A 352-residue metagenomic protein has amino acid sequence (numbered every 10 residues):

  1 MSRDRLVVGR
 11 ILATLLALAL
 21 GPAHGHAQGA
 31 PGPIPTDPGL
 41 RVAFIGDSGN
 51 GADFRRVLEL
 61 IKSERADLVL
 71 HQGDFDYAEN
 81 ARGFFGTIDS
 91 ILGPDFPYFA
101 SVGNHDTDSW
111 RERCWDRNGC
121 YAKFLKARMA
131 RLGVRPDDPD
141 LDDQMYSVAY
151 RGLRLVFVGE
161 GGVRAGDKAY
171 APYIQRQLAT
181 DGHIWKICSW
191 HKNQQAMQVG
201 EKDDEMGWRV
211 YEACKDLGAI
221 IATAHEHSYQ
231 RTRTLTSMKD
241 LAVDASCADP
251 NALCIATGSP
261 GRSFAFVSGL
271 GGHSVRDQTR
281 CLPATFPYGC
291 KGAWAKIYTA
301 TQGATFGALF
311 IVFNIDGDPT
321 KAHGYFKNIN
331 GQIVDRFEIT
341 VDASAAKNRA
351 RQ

Functional and structural regions predicted by a protein language model:
M1-V8: N-terminal secretory signal peptides that target proteins for export/translocation
G9-P22: Bacterial N-terminal signal peptides
A27-G86, R164: N-terminal active-site segment of His-dependent metallophosphoesterases
I34, K62, A81-K186, E201 (+3 more regions): Extended active-site neighborhood of metal-dependent phosphoesterases/phosphodiesterases
V42, D67-L68, F99, W185-I187 (+1 more regions): Short, Asp-centered acidic motifs that coordinate Mg2+ and/or phosphate in catalytic or ligand-binding sites
D47, G73-D74, G103-N104, H191 (+1 more regions): Active-site glycine-centered loops adjacent to acidic/histidine catalytic or metal-binding residues that shape
S189-Q195, I221-Y229: Histidine-centered catalytic micro-motifs
V275-Q352: A short C-terminal boundary segment appended to hydrolase-like catalytic domains
